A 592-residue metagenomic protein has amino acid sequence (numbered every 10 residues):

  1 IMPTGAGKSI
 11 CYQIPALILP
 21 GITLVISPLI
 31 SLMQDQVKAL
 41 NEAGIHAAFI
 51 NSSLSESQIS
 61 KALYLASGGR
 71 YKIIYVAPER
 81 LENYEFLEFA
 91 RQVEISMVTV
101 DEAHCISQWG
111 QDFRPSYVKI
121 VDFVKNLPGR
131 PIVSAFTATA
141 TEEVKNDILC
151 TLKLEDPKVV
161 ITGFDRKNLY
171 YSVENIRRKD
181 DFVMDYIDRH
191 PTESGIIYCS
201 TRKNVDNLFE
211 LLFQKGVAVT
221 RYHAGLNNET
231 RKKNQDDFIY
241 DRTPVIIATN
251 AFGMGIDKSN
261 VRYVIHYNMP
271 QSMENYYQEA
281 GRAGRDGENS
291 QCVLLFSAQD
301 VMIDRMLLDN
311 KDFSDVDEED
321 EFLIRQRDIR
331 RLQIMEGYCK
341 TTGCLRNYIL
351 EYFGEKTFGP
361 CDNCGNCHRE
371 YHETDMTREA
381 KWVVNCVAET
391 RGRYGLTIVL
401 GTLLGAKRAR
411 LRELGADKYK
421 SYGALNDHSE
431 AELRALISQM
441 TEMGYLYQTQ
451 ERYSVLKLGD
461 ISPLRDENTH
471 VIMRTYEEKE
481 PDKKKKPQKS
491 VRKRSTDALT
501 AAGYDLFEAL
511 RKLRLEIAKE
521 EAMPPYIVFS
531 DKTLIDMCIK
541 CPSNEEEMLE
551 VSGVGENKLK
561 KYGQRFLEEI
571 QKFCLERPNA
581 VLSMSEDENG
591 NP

Functional and structural regions predicted by a protein language model:
I1-S9, P15-L19, L24, S31-F322 (+3 more regions): Helicase motor core with emphasis on the C-terminal RecA-like subdomain
Q108-Q111, E174, T192, K340 (+3 more regions): Residues in soluble alpha-helical coiled-coils and helical-bundle/repeat scaffolds
D122, C150, Q278, V293-S297 (+6 more regions): Generic alpha-helical structural context detector
R130, G225, Y267-P270, D286 (+4 more regions): Residues at alpha-helix boundaries and the short loops/turns that link adjacent helices
I187, F238, F296, C339 (+2 more regions): Short helix-to-turn junction characteristic of helix-turn-helix DNA-binding domains, especially the helix
Q278-A280, M335, Y348-G354, R369-E370: Glycine-rich, charged/polar anion/phosphate-binding loops that engage phosphate groups from diverse ligands
I303, S314-D320, R327-I329, L345-N347 (+1 more regions): Accessory DNA-binding and partner-docking regions appended to nucleic-acid-acting proteins, especially the terminal
L323-R327, R331-Y338, T342, I349: Non-catalytic, charged low-complexity extensions flanking SF2 helicase motor domains
